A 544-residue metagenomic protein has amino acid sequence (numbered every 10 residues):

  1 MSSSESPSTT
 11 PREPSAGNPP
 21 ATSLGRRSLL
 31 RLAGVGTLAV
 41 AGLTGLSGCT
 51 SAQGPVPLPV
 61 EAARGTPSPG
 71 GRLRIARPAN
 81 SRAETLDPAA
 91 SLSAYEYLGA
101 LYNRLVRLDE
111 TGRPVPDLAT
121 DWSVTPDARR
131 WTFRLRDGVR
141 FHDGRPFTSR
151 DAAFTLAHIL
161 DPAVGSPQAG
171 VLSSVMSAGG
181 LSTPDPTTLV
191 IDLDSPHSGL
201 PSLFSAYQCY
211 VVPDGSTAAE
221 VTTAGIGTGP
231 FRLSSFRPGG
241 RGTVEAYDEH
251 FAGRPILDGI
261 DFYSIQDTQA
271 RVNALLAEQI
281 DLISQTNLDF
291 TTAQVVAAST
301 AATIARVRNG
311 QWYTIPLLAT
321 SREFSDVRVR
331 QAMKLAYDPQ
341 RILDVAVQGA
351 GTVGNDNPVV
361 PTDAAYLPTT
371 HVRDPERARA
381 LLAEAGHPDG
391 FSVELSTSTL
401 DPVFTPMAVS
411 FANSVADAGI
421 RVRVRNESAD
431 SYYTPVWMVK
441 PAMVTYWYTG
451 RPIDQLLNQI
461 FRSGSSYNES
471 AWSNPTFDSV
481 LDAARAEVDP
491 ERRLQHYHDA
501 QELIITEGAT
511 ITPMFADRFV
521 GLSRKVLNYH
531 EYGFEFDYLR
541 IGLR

Functional and structural regions predicted by a protein language model:
M1-S28, V35-T44: N-terminal secretory signal peptides
R74, T148-A157, P186-D192, G229-P230 (+7 more regions): Alpha-helical secondary-structure segments
A76-P126, A157, I226-G227: N-terminal lobe/hinge region of extracytoplasmic solute-binding protein
R134, A169-P213: Surface-exposed binding/hinge segments that line and control ligand-binding clefts or catalytic entry sites
H197-P255, G259, E376, A380: Gly/Pro-rich hinge or "lid" segments in bacterial periplasmic/extracellular proteins
Y247-Q294, R421: Ligand-site clamp/hinge motif
Q348-E384, D401-F404: Structural transition elements
D417, R421-S431, N458-R524: Extracytoplasmic/peripheral linker and loop segments enriched in polar/acidic and small residues with frequent Thr/Pro
